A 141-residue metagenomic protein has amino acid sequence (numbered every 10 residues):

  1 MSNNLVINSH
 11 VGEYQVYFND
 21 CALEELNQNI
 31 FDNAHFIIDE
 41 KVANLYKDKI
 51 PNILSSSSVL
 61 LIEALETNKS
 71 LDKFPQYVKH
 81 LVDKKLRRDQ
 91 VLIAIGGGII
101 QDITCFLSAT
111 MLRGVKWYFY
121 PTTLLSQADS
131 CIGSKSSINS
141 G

Functional and structural regions predicted by a protein language model:
M1-V91: ATP/NTP phosphate-donor binding region
N8, F106-G141: A glycine/threonine-rich phosphate-anchoring loop and its flanking beta-alpha core in nucleotide/phosphate-binding
D89-A94, F106: A mid-sequence interfacial segment
G98: Acidic-aromatic/histidine active-site loop/patch
Q101: Catalytic nucleophile loop
